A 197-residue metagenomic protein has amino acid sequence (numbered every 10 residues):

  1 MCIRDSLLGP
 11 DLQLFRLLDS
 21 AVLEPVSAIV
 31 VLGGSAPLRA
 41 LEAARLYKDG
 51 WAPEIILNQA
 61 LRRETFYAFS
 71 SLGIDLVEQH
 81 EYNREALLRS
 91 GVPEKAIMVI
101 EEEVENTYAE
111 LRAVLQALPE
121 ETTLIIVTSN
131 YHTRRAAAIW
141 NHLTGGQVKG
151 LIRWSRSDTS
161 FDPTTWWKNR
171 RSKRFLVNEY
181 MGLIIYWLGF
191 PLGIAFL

Functional and structural regions predicted by a protein language model:
M1-D5: Conserved small/polar residues in nucleotide/adenosyl-binding loops
L7-G9: Transmembrane alpha-helical segments
D11-K168: A structural signal for short, hydrophobic/glycine-enriched beta-strand patches
N169-F196: A transmembrane-helix-recognition feature enriched in membrane-embedded lipid enzymes and envelope glyco-/phospholipid
